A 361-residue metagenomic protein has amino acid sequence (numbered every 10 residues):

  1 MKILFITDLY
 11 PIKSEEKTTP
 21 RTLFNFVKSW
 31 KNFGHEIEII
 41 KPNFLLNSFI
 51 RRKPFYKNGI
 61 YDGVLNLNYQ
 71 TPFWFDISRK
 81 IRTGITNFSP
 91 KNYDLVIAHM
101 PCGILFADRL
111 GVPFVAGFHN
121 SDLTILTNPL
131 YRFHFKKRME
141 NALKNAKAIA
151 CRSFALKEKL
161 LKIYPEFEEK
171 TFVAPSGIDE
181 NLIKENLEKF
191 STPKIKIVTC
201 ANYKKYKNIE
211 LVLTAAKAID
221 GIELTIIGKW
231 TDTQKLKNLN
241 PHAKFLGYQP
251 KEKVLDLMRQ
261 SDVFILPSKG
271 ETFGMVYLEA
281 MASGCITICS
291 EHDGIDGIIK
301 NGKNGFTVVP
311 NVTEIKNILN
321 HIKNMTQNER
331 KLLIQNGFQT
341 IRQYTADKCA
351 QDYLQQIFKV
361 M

Functional and structural regions predicted by a protein language model:
M1-S48, K217: N-terminal subdomain of nucleotide-sugar transferases
L4, K189-K207, L213-I219, L224-I227: Conserved donor-binding/catalytic core segment of Leloir-type glycosyltransferases
T18, S78-R82, P113-V115, L123-N141 (+1 more regions): Nucleotide-sugar donor phosphate/pyrophosphate-binding loop at the beta->alpha transition of glycosyltransferases
A155, G177: Carbohydrate-associated surface elements
G247, N301-G302, F306-T313, H321-Q327: Conserved acidic donor-binding segment of nucleotide-sugar-dependent glycosyltransferases
Y248-Q249, D256-S261: Short alpha-helical donor nucleotide-sugar binding micro-motif in glycosyltransferases
K269: Aromatic "clamp/platform" in nucleotide-sugar-dependent glycosyltransferases that forms part of the donor/acceptor
I286-C289: Short hydrophobic beta-strand element within catalytic cores of glycosyltransferases and related nucleotide-activated
